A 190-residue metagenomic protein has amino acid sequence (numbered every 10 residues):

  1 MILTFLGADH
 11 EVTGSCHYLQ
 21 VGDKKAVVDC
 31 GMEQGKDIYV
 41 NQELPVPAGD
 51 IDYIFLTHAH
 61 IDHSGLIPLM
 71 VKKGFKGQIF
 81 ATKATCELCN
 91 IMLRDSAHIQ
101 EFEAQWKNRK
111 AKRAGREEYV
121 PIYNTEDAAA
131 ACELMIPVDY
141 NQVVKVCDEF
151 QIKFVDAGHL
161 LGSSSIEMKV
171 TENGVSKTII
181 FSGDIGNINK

Functional and structural regions predicted by a protein language model:
M1-P47, Y53, C89, S165-S182: Conserved beta-strand hairpin/beta-sheet module of binuclear metal-dependent hydrolase folds, prominently
T4, A26, F55, F80 (+3 more regions): Hydrophobic/aromatic beta-strand patches that form the interior of the parallel beta-sheet core in alpha/beta enzyme
A8, C30-G31, K83-A84, Y140 (+2 more regions): Fold-independent oxyanion-binding glycine-rich loops and adjacent beta-strand/coil segments at enzyme active sites
Y18-V21, N141-K190: Catalytic core of the metallo-beta-lactamase
D29, H58, H159: Conserved G/P- and acidic residue-centered "switch" motifs that form tight phosphate/ATP-binding loops in soluble
E33, H60, G186: Catalytic metal-binding/acid-base residues of hydrolase active sites
D37-L88, R94: Active-site metal-binding motif and surrounding structural segment of the metallo-beta-lactamase
S96-D156, L160: Metallo-beta-lactamase
